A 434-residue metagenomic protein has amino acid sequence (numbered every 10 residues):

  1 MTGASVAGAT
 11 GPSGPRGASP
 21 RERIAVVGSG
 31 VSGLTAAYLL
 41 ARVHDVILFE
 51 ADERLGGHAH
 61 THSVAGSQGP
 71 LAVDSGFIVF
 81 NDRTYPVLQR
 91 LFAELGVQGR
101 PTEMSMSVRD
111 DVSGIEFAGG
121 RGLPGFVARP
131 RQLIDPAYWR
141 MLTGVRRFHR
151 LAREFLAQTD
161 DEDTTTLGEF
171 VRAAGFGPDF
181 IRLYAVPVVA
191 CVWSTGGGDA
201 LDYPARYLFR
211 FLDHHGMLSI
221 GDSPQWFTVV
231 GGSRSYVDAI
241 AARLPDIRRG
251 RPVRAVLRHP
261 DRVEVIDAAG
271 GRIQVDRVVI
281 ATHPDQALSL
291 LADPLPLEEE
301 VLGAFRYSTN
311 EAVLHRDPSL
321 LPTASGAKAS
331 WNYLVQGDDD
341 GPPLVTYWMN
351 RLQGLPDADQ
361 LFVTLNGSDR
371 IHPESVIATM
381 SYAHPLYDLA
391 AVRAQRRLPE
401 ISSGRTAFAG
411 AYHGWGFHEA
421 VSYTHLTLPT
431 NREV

Functional and structural regions predicted by a protein language model:
M1-I24: Extreme N-terminal leader/targeting segments of oxidoreductases
R23-V46: N-terminal Rossmann-like FAD-binding beta1-loop-alpha1 element of flavoenzymes
V43-S63: Glycine-rich FAD pyrophosphate-binding loop
D82-A205, F209-R210: Mobile amphipathic helical/loop "lid" adjacent to a hydrophobic cofactor/ligand pocket
F211-H259: Helical element adjacent to the flavin cofactor pocket in flavoenzyme catalytic cores
P252-A383: Mid-domain catalytic core of redox enzymes that form a hydrophobic substrate pocket/lid adjacent to a catalytic redox
P356, P373-F408: FAD-binding beta-loop-beta segment adjacent to the flavin cofactor pocket
T424-T430: Conserved small/polar residues in nucleotide/adenosyl-binding loops
